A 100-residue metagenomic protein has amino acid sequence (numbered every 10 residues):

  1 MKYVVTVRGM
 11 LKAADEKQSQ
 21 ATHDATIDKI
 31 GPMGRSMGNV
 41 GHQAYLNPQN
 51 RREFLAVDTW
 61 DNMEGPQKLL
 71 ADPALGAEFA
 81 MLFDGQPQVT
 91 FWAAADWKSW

Functional and structural regions predicted by a protein language model:
M1-A71, M81, G85-W100: Short S/T/G/P-rich N-terminal loop/turn motif that feeds into the first structured element of a domain
A77: Active-site phosphate/pyrophosphate- and oxyanion-stabilizing loops and adjacent acidic/basic residues in soluble
